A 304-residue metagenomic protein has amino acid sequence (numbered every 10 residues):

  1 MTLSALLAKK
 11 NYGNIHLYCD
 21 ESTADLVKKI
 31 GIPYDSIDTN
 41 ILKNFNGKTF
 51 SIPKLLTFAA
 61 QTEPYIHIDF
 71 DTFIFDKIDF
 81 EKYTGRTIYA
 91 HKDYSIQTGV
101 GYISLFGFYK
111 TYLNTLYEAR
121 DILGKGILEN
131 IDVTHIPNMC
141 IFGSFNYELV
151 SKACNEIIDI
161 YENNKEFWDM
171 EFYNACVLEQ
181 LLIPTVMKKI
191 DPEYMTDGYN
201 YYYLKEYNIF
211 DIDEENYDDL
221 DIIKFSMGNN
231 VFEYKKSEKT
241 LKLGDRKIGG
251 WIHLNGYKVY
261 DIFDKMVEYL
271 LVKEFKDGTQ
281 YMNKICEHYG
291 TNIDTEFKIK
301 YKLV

Functional and structural regions predicted by a protein language model:
M1-K43, N174, I252-V304: N-terminal anchoring/stem segment of glycosyltransferases
T2-L3, I41-I68, F75-D76: A conserved donor-nucleotide-binding helix/loop in the catalytic core of Leloir-type glycosyltransferases
N14, E21-L56, F210-G244, F263-K273: Active-site donor-binding segments of glycosyltransferases and PAPS-dependent sulfotransferases
N14-E21, P64-D71, T87-Y89: Short, hydrophobic beta-strand segments that form beta-sheet elements in well-ordered domains
C19-D25, F70-D76, N200: Short, polar loop motifs at secondary-structure junctions
K28-K43, P64-Y65, I74, E81-A90: Active-site regions of enzymes building and remodeling cell-envelope glycoconjugates
I74-L113: Conserved donor-nucleotide/metal-binding helix-loop-beta segment in metal-dependent transferases, i.e., the alpha-helix
L123-Y257: Catalytic core and acceptor-binding pocket of nucleotide-sugar-dependent glycosyltransferases
